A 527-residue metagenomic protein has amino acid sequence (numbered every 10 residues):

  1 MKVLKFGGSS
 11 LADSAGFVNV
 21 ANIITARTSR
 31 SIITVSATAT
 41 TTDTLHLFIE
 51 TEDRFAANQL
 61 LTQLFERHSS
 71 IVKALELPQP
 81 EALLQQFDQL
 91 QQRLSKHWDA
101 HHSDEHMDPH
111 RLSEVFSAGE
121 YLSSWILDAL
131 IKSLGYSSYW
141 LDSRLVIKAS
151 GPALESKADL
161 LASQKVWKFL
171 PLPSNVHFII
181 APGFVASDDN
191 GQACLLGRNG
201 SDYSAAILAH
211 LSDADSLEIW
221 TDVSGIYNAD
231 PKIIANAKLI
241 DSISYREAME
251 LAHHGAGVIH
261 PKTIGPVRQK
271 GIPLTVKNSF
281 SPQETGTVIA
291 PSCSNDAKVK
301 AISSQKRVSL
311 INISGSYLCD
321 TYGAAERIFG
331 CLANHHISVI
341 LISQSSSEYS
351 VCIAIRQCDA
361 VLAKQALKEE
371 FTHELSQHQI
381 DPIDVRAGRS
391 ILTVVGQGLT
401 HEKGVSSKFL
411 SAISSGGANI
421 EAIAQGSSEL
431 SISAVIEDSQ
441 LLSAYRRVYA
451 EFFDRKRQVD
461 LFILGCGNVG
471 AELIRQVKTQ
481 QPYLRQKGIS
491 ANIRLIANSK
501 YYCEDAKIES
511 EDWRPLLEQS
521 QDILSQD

Functional and structural regions predicted by a protein language model:
M1-I259, I264: Nucleotide/pyrophosphate-binding catalytic subdomain
M1-K2, R30-I33, S69, E114 (+17 more regions): Structural motif
M1-L4, E105-R111, I147, G151-L154 (+4 more regions): Gly-rich Lys/Arg/Thr-decorated short loops/hinges at beta-loop-alpha junctions or inter-strand turns that position
S36-T40, S143-V146, F184-V185, T221-I226 (+10 more regions): Short, ordered loop/turn segments at secondary-structure junctions
H254-T285: Conserved glycine-bearing catalytic or ligand-binding loops at nucleotide- and phosphate-handling centers of large
E284-Q480: A conserved regulatory-domain signal marking ACT and ACT-like small-molecule sensing domains and adjacent regulatory
D460-C466, G470-D527: N-terminal glycine-/serine-/threonine-rich beta1-alpha1-beta2 phosphate-ribose binding loop of Rossmann-like
